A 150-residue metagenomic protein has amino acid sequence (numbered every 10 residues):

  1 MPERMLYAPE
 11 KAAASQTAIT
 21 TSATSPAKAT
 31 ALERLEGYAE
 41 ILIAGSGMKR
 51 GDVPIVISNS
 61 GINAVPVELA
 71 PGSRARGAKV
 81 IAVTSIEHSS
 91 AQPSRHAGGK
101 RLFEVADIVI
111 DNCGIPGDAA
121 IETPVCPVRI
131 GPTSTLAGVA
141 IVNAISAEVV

Functional and structural regions predicted by a protein language model:
M1-A147: Glycine-rich phosphate-binding loops that contact phosphosugars or nucleotide phosphates
